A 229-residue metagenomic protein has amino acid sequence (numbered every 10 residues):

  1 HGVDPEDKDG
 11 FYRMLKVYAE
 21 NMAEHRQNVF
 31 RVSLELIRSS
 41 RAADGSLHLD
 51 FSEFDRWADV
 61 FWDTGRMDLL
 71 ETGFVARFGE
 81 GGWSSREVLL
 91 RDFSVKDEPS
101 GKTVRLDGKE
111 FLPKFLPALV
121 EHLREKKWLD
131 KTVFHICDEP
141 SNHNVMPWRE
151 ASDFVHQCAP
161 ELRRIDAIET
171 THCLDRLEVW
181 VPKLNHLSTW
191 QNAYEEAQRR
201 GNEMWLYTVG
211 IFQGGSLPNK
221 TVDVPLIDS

Functional and structural regions predicted by a protein language model:
H1-R163, A167-E178, I211-Q213: Aromatic-lined carbohydrate-binding surfaces of glycoside hydrolases
V179-S229: Catalytic-core region of carbohydrate-active enzymes that cleave or remodel glycosidic bonds
